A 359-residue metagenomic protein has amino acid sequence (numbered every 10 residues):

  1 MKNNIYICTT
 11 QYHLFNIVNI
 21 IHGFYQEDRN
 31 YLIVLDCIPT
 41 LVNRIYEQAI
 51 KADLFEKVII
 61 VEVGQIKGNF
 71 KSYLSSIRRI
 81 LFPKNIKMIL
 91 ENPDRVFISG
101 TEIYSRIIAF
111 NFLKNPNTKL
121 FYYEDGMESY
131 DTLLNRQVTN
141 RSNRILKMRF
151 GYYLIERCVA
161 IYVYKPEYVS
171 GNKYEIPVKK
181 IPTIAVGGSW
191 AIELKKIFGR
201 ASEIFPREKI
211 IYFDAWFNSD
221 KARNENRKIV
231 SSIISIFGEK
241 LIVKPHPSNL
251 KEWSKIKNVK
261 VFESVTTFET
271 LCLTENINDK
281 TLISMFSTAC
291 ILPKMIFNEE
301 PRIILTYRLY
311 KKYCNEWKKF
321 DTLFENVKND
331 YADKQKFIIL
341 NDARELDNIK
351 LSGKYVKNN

Functional and structural regions predicted by a protein language model:
I5-F150, C290: Active-site and donor-binding regions of nucleotide-sugar-utilizing enzymes
R29-Y31, Y46-I60, N117-K119, Q137-R144 (+5 more regions): Active-site regions of enzymes building and remodeling cell-envelope glycoconjugates
C37-E47, S105-I107, Y130-T132, S219-K221 (+3 more regions): Short, charged/polar "capping" segments at the starts of alpha-helices and the immediately preceding loops
E124-D125, S129-I211: A nucleotide-sugar donor-handling region in carbohydrate enzymes
L194-F198, F205-P245, N249: Conserved catalytic-core segment of nucleotide-activated headgroup transferases in glycan assembly
V230-V265, T322-N326: Catalytic donor nucleotide-activated moiety binding site of glycosyltransferases and closely related
P247-I291, M295: Donor nucleotide-activated moiety binding/catalytic core segment of transferases that use nucleotide-activated donors
N315-N359: Leloir-type glycosyltransferase catalytic cores
